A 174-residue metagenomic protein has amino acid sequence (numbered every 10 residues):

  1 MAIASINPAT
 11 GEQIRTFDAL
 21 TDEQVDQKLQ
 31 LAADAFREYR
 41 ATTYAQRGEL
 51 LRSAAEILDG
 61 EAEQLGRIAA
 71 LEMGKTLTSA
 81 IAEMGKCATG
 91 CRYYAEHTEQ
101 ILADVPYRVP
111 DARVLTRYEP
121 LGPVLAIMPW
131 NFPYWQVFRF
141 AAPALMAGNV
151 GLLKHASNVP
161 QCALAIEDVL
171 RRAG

Functional and structural regions predicted by a protein language model:
M1-A112: N-terminal Rossmann-like NAD(P)+-binding subdomain of aldehyde/semialdehyde dehydrogenases
A103-G174: Rossmann-like NAD(P) dinucleotide-binding subdomain of oxidoreductase/dehydrogenase enzymes
